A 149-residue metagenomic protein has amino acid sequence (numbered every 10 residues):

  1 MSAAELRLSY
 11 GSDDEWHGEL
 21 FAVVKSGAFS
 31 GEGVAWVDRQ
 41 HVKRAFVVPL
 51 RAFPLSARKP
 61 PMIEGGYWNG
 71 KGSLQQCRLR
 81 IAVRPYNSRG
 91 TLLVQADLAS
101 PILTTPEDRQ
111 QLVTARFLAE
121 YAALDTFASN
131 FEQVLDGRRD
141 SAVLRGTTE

Functional and structural regions predicted by a protein language model:
M1-A28, A35, V42-R44, V48-P49 (+1 more regions): Charged, alpha-helix-forming regions
R7-G11, V23-K25, W36-D38, V48 (+4 more regions): A structural detector for beta-sheet-dominated domains
W16, G31, A57, S88-G90: Short loop/turn segments at connectors of secondary-structure elements within structured domains
A28-L74: Short, well-structured hydrophobic secondary-structure segments
K43-L50, V94, A123-F131: Short, structured motif recognition centered on aromatic/hydrophobic residues
L55-S88, G137-E149: DNA polymerase processivity clamps
Y67-A115: Short, solvent-exposed interaction modules
L98-E149: Mixed-charge, glycine-accented linear interaction segment located at domain edges/termini
